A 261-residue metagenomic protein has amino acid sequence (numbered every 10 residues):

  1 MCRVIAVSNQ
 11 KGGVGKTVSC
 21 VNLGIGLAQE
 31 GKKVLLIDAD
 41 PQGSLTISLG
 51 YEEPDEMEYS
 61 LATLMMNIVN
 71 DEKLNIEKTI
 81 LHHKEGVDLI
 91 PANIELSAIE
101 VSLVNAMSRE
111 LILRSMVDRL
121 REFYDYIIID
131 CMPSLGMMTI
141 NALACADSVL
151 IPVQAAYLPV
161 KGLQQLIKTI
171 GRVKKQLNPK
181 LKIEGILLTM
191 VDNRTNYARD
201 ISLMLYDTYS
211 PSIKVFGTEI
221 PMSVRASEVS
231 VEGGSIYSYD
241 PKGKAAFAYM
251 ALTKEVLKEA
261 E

Functional and structural regions predicted by a protein language model:
M1-E261: P-loop NTP-binding core
